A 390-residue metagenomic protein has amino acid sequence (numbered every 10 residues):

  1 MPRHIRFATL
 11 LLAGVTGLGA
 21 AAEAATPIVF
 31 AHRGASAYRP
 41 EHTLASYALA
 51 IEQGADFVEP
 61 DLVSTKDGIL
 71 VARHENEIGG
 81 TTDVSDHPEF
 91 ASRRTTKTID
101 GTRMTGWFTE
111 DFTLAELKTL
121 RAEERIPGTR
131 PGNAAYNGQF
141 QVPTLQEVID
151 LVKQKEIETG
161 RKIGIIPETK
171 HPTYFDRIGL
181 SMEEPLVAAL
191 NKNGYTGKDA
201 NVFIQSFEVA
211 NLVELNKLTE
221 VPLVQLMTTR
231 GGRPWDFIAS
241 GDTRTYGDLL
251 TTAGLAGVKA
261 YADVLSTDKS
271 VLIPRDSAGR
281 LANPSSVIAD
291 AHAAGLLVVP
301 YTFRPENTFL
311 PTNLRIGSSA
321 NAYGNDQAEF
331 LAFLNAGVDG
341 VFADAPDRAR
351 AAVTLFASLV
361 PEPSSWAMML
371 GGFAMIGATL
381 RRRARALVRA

Functional and structural regions predicted by a protein language model:
M1-T9: Bacterial N-terminal signal peptides that target proteins for export
R3, V29-F30, A378-R382: Short alpha-helical segments used as structural interaction elements across diverse proteins
T9-G17: Bacterial N-terminal signal peptides
T16-E23, T379-R382: Hydrophobic membrane-targeting alpha-helices
A22-L359: Phosphate-group recognition and catalysis centered on beta-loop-alpha active-site segments
A357, R381-A384: Short amphipathic alpha-helical interaction/hinge segments
P361-R381: A short, hydrophobic C-terminal helix/tail in secreted or cell-surface proteins
R385-A390: Short, charged juxtamembrane terminal tails flanking transmembrane helices
